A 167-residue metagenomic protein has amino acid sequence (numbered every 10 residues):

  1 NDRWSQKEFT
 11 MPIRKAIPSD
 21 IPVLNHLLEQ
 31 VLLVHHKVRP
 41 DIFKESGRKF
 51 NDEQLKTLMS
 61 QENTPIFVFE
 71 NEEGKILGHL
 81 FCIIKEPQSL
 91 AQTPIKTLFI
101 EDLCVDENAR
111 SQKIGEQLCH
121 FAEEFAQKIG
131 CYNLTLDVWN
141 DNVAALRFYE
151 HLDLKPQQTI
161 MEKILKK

Functional and structural regions predicted by a protein language model:
P12-H26, H35: A short beta-loop-alpha structural element at the N-terminal edge of CoA-dependent acyl/N-acetyltransferase catalytic
L32-L55: Conserved GNAT-fold acetyl-CoA-binding loop/helix
E53-V68, F99: A short helix-loop-beta-strand connector motif used in the catalytic cores of GNAT acetyltransferases and, in some
V68, K75-I84, C104: Conserved beta-strand in the GNAT
D102-V105, S111-E124, H151: Conserved acetyl-CoA-binding loop-helix of GNAT-fold acetyltransferases
E116, H120, K128, N140-Q158: Conserved active-site alpha-helix within GNAT-family acetyltransferase domains
A126-D137: Conserved GNAT acetyl-CoA-binding A-motif
T135-A145, E162-K166: Conserved beta-strand-loop-alpha-helix junction that forms the acyl-donor binding cleft
